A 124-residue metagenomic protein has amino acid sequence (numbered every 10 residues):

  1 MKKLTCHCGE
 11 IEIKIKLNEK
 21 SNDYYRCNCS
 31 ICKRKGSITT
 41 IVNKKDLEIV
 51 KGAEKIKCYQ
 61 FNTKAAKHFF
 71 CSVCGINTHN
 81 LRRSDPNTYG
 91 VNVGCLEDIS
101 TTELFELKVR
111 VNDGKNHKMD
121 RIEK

Functional and structural regions predicted by a protein language model:
M1-T5, E10-K124: A short Gly-Trp-Pro
